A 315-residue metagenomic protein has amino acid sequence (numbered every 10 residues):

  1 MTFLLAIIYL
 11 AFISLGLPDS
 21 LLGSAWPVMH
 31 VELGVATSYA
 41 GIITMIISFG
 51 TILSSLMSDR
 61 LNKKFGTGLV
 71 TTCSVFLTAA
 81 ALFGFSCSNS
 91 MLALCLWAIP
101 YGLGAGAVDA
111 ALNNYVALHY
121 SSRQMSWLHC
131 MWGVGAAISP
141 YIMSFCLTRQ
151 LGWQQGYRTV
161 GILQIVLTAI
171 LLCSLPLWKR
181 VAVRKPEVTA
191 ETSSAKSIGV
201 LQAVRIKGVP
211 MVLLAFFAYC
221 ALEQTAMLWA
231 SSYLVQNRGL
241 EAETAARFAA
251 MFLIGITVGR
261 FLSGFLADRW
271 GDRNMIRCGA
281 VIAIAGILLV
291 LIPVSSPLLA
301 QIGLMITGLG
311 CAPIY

Functional and structural regions predicted by a protein language model:
F3-M29, L33-V35, A226-S231: Extracytoplasmic
S20, I47-L56, A137, L253-F261: Residue-level signature of mid-helix packing/kink "hotspots" within the transmembrane helices of 12-pass Major
L22-G23, K207-V258: Extracytoplasmic gate region of multi-pass secondary transporters
G34, G66, C87-L92, G239 (+2 more regions): Helix-breaking motifs and short loop linkers at transmembrane-helix boundaries and internal kinks in secondary membrane
I52-L92: Conserved MFS/SLC helix-loop-helix module at the cytosolic interface between two early adjacent transmembrane helices
A93, W127-R180, Y219: Helix-loop-helix hairpin linking two adjacent transmembrane segments in secondary transporters
W97-M131: Cytoplasmic helix-loop-helix junction between adjacent transmembrane helices in 12-TM secondary transporters
W270-Y315: C-terminal transmembrane helical hairpin of 12-TM major facilitator-type secondary transporters
